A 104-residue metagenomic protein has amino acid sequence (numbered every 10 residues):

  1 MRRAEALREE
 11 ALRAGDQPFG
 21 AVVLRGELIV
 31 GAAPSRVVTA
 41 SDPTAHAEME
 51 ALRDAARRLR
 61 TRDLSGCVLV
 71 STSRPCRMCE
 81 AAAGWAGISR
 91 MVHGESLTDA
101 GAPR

Functional and structural regions predicted by a protein language model:
M1-A14: Short, basic/aromatic recognition patches
A4, G20, A51: Conserved hydrophobic/aromatic pocket- or pore-lining residues that grip, position, or stack substrates in active sites
G15-D16, G87: Glycine-centered short loops/turns at secondary-structure junctions
F19-E27: Short beta-strand scaffold segments in enzyme catalytic cores
G31-R104: Zn2+-dependent cytidine deaminase-like catalytic core
